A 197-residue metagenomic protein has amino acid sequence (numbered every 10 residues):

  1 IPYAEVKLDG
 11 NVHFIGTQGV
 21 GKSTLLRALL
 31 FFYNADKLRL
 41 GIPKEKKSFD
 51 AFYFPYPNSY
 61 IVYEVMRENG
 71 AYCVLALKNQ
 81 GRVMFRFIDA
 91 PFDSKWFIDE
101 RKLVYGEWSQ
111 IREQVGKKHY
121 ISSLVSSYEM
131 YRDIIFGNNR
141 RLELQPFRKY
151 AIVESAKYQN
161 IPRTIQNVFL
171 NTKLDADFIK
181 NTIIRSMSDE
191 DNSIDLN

Functional and structural regions predicted by a protein language model:
I1-L29: Pre-Walker A-like glycine/lysine-rich segment at the N-terminus of P-loop NTPase domains
P2-Y3, S48-A51, V168-N171: Generic recognition of flexible, low-complexity loop/linker segments
K7, K22, F54-Y56, A176: Active-site-proximal structural scaffolding
T17, L29, Y33, S186-D191: Generic structural signal for hydrophobic core residues of well-folded globular domains
R27, R39-L40, Y53-Y56: Generic detector of solvent-exposed, compositionally biased contiguous segments
F31-K44: Post-Walker A helix-loop "phosphate-sensing" segment adjacent to the P-loop in P-loop NTPases
K47-F147: Nucleotide-state sensing region of NTPase/ATPase domains
H119-N197: Extended, Lys/Glu-rich alpha-helical coiled-coil stalks
